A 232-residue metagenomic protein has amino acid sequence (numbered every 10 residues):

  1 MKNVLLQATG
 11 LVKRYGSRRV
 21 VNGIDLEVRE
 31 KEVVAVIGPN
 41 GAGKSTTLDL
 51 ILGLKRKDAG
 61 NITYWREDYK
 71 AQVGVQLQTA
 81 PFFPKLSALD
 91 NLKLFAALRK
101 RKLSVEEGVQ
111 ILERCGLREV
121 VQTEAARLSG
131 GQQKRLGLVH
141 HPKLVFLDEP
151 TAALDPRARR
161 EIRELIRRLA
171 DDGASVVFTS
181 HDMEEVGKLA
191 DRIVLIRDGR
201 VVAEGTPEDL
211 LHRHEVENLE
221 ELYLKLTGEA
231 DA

Functional and structural regions predicted by a protein language model:
L52: Helix-to-loop junction immediately C-terminal to a conserved catalytic motif
R56-A71: Conserved ABC transporter NBD signature motif
K93, A97, L103-V120, V139: Conserved ABC ATPase "signature" region
E124-L128: Conserved ABC ATPase signature
V145-D148: Catalytic Walker B motif of ABC-type/P-loop ATPase nucleotide-binding domains
V186-K188: A short, surface-exposed alpha-helical micro-motif characterized by mixed small hydrophobic and charged/polar residues
E204-G205: ABC ATPase "signature
